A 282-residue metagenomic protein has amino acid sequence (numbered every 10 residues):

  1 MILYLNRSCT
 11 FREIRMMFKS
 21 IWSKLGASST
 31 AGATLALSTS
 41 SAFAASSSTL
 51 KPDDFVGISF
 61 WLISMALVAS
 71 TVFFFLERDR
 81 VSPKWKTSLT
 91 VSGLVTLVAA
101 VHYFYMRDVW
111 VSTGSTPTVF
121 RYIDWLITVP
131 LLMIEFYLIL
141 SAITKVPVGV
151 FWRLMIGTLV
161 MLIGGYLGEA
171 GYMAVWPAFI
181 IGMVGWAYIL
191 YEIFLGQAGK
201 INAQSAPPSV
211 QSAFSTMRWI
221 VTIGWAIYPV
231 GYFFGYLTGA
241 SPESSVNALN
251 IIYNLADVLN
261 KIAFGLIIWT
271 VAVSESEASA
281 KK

Functional and structural regions predicted by a protein language model:
L5-A44: N-terminal secretory/membrane targeting signals
F43-R121, I134-K282: Polytopic alpha-helical membrane-helix bundles and their juxtamembrane interface segments in multi-pass membrane
